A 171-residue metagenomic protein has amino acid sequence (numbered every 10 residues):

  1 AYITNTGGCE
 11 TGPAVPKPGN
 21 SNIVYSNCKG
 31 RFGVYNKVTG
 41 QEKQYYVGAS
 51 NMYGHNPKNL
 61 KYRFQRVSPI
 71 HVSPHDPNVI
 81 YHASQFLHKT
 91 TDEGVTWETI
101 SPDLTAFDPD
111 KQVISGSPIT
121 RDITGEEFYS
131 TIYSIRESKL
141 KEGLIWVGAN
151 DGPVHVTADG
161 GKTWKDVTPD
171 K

Functional and structural regions predicted by a protein language model:
A1-K171: Beta-propeller blade termini and top-face loops
